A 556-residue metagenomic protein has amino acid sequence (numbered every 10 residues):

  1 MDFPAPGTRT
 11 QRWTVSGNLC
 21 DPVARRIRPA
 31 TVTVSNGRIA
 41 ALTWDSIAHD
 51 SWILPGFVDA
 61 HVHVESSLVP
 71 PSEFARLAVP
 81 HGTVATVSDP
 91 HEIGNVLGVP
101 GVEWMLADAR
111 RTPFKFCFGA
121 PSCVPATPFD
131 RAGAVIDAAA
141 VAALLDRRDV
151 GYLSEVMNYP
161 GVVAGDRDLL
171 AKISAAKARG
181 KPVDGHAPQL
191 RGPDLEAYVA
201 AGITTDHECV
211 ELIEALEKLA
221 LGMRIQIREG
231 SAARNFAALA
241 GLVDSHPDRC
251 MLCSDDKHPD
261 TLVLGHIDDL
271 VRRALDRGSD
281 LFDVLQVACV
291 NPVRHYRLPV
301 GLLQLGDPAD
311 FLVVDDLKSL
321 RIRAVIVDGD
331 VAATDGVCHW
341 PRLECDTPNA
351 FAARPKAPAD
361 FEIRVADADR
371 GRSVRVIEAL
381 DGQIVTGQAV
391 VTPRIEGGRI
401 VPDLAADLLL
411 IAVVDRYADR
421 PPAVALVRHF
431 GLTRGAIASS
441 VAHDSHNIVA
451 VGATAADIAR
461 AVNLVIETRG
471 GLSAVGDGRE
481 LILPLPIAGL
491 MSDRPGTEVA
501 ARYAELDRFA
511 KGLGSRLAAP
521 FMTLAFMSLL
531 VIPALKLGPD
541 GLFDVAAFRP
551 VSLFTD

Functional and structural regions predicted by a protein language model:
M1-A30, S35, V79-H81, T261-G278 (+1 more regions): Active-site microenvironment of metallo-dependent hydrolases
F3, A75-P182, I482-P484: Divalent-metal coordination cores built from histidine and acidic residues
T8-V15, N36-S88, A412: Replace "His-x-His-based motif
G56-V58, F118, L252, V451-T454: Residue-level marker for buried hydrophobic side chains located in beta-strands that build the well-ordered beta-sheet
V58-P70, P125-A138, T204: Active-site mouth loops of central-metabolism enzymes
P90-I93, P121-C123, N158, P188-Q189 (+5 more regions): Short, ordered loop/turn segments at secondary-structure junctions
V135-S154, G161-I227, S231-L252, L262-R277 (+2 more regions): Histidine/acidic residue-rich metal-binding segments in metalloenzymes
